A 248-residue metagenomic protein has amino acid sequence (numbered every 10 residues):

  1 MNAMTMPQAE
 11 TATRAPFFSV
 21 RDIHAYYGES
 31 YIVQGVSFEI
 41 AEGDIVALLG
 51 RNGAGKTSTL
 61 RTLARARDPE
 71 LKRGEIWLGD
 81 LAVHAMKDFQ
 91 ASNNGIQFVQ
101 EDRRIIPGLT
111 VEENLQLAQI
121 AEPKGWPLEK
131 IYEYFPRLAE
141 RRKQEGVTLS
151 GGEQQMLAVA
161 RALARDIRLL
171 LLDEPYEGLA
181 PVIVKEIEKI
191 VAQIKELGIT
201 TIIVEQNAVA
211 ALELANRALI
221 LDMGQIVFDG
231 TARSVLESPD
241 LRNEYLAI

Functional and structural regions predicted by a protein language model:
N2-I248: Glycine-rich phosphate-binding loops of nucleotide-dependent enzymes
